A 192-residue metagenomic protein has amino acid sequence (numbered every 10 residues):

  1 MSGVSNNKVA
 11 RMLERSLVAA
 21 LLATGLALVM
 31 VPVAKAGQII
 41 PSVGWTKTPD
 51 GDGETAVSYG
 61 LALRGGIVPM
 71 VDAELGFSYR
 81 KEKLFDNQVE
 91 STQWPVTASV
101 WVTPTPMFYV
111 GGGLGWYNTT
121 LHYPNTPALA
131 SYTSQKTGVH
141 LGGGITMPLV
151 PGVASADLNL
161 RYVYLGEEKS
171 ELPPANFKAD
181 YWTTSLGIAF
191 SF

Functional and structural regions predicted by a protein language model:
M1-Q38: Cleavable N-terminal export/targeting peptides
G3-N6, L17, A156, L186 (+1 more regions): Compositionally biased regions
A36-G53: Short N-terminal segments immediately surrounding and downstream of signal-peptide cleavage
G44-T46, P124-L129, K169-E171: Extracytoplasmic loops and strand-loop junctions of Gram-negative outer membrane beta-barrel proteins
T48-A56, F85-V89: Solvent-exposed loop/turn segments connecting transmembrane beta-strands in outer-membrane beta-barrel proteins
S58-G60: Short catalytic helix/loop segments, enriched in acidic residues and glycine and frequently bearing histidine
A62-L158, Y162-Y164, T184-F190: Gram-negative (and chloroplast) outer-membrane scaffold detector with strong preference for beta-barrel transmembrane
P174-W182: Individual transmembrane alpha-helices with interfacial aromatic-anchor signatures
